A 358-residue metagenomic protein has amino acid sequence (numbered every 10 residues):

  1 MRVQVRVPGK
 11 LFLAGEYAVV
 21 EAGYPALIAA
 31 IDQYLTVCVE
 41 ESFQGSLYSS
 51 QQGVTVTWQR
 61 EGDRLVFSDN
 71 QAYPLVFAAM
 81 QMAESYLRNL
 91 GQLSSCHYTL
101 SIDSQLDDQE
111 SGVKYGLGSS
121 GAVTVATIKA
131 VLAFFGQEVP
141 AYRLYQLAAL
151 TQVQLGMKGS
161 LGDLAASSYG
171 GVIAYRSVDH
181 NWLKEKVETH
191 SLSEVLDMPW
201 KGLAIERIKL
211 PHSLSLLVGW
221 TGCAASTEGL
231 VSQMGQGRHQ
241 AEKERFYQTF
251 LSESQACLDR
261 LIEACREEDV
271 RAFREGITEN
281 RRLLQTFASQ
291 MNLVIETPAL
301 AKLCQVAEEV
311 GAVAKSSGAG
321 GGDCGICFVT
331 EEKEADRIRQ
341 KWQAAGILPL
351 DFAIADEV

Functional and structural regions predicted by a protein language model:
R2-A14, A18-V20, I28-S94, D107-E110 (+4 more regions): C-terminal nucleotide
L100-K114: N-terminal pre-triad scaffold of radical SAM enzymes
Y115-E138, G171: DPxDG-like acidic metal-binding loop motif
A141-Y142: A sequence/structural signal of beta-propeller blade repeats
G321: Sequence-specific DNA-binding recognition helix
